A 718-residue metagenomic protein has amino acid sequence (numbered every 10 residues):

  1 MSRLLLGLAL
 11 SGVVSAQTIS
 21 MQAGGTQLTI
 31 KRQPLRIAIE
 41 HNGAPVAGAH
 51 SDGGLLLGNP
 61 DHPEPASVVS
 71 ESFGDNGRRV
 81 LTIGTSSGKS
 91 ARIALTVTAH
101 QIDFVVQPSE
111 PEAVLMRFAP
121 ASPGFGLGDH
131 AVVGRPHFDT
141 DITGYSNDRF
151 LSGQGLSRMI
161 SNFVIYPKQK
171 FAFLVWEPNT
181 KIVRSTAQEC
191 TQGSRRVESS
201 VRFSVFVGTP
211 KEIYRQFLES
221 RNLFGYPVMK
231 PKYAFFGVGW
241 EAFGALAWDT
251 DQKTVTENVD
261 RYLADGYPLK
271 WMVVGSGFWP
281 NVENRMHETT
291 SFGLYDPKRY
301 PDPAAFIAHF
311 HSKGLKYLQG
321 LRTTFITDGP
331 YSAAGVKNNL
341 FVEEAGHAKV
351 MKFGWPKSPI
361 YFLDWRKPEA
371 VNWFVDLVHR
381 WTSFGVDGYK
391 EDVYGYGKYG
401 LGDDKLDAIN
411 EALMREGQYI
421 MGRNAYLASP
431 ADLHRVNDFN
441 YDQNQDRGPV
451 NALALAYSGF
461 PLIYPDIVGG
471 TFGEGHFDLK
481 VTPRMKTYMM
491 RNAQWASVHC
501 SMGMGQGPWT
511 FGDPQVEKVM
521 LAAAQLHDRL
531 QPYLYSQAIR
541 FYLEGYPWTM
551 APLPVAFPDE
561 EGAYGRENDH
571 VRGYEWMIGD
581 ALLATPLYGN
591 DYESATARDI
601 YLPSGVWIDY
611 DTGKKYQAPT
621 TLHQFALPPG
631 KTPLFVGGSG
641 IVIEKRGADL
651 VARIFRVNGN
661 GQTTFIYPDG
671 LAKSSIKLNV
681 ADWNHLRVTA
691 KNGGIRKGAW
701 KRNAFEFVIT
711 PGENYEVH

Functional and structural regions predicted by a protein language model:
M1-G7: Sec-dependent signal peptide recognition, specifically the positively charged N-region followed immediately by
S11-V14: N-terminal signal peptide c-region/cleavage motif recognized by signal peptidases
Q17-S51, G88-R92, V97-Q101, Y601: Beta-strand-rich N-terminal accessory domains
G24, L28, V97-Q624, P628: Catalytic-domain carbohydrate-binding cleft regions of carbohydrate-active enzymes
G25, I37, I102-S109, L582-P586 (+4 more regions): Short, well-ordered beta-strand segments enriched in hydrophobic/aromatic residues
P60-F104: Extended, loop-rich substrate-binding clefts of extracytoplasmic carbohydrate-active enzymes
V114-R117, D591-S604, F665-N684, N703 (+1 more regions): Surface-exposed beta-strand/loop patches in extracellular or lumenal glycoproteins
K631-G694: Accessory, solvent-exposed terminal regions and/or long lumenal/extracellular loops of proteins
